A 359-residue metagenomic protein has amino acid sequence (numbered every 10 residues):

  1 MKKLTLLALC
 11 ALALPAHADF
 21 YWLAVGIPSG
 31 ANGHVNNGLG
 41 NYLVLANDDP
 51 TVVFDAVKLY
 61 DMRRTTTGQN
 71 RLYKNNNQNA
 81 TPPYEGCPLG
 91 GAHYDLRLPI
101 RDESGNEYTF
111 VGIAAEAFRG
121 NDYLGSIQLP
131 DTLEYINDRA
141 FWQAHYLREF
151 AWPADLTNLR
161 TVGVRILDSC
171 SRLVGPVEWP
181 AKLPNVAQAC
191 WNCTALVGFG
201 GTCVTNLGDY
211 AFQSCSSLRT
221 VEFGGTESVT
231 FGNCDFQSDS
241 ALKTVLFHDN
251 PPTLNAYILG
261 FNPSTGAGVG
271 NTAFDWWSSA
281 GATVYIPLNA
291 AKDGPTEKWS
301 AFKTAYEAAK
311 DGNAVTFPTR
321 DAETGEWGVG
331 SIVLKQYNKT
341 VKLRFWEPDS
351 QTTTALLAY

Functional and structural regions predicted by a protein language model:
L4-C10, Y21-I27, V333, K342-Y359: Enriched but not universal
L14-A18: Sec/Tat signal peptide C-region and signal peptidase I cleavage site
F20-A24, H34, V44, P99 (+3 more regions): Assembly/interface hotspot detector across virion components, adhesins/toxins, and nucleic-acid enzymes
V25-R119, W327, L334-N338, F345-W346: LRR flanking "cap" motifs
N47-D49, L89-G112, D122-Y135, H145-T161 (+7 more regions): Structural signature of tandem-repeat unit edges
A114-A117, D138-W142, G163-D168, A187-W191 (+3 more regions): Consensus positions within tandem repeat domains that build extended binding/scaffold surfaces
F231-Q351: Leucine-rich solenoid repeat scaffolds
